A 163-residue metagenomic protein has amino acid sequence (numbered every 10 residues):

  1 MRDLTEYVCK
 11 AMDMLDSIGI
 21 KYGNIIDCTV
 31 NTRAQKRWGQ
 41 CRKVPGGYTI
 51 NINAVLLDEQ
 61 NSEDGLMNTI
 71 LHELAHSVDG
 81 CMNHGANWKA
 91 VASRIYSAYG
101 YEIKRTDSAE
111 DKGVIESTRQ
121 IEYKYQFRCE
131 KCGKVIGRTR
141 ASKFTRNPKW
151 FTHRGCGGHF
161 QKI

Functional and structural regions predicted by a protein language model:
M1-N68, S77-I163: Active-site-proximal or metal-binding-adjacent scaffold patches in catalytic folds
E73: Walker B catalytic acidic pair
